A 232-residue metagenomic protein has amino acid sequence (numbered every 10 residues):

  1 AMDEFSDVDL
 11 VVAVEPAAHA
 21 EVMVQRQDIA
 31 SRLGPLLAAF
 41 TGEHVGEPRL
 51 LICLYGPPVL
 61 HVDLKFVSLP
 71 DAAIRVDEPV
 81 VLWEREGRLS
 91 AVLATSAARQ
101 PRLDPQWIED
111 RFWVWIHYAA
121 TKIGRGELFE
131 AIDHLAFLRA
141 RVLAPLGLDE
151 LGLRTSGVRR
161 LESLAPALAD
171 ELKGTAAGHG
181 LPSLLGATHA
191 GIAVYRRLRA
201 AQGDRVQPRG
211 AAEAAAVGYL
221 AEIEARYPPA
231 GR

Functional and structural regions predicted by a protein language model:
M2-F5, L10-L64: Metal-dependent nucleotidyltransferase catalytic core
E4, P79-L82, R160: Residue-level preference for alpha-helix termini and adjacent loops
E21, S31, G87, A91 (+1 more regions): Polar/charged alpha-helical tracts
A30, A38-A39, P79-V81, G147-E150: Short, charged/polar low-complexity linear motifs in solvent-exposed/disordered segments
G34-H44, W83-A94, K173-G180: Short secondary-structure transition/capping segments
V59-E86: A contiguous, low-structure linker/loop signature
V76-W107: A short, charged helix-loop
A97-R232: Conserved nucleotidyltransferase catalytic core and NTase-mimicking acidic/glycine-rich helix/loop elements in nucleic
